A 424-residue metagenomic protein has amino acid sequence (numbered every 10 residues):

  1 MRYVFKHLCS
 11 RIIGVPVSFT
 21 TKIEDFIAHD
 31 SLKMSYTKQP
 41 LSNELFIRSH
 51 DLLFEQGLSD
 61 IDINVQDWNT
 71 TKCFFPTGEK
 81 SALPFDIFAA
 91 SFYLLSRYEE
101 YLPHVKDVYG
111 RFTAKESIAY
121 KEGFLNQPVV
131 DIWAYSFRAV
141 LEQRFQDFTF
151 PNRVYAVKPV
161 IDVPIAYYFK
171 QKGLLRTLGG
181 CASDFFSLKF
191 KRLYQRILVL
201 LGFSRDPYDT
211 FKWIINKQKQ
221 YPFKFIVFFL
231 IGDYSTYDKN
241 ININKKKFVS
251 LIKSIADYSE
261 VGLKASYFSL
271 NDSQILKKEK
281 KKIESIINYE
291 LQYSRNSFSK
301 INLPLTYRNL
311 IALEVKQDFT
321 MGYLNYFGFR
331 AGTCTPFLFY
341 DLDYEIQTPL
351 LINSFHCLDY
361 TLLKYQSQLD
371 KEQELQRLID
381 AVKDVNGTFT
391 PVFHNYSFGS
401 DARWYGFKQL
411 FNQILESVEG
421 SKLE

Functional and structural regions predicted by a protein language model:
M1-I243, T335, L342-E424: Terminal accessory/targeting
I23, F268-I346, A402-W404: Catalytic domains of cell-wall/extracellular-matrix polysaccharide-remodeling enzymes, centered on de-N-acetylation
I47, T113, D162, V227-F228 (+8 more regions): Aromatic-residue detector
G123, Y258-G262, Y326-R330, G387: Glycine-centered flexibility motif
D162, K264, L310: Conserved hydrophobic/aromatic pocket- or pore-lining residues that grip, position, or stack substrates in active sites
I165, F169, K191-R192, K212-N302 (+1 more regions): Metal-dependent polysaccharide deacetylase catalytic core of the NodB/CE4 family, i.e., the active-site-bearing domain
L263-K264, T320-Y323, V392-H394: Short acidic/histidine-rich active-site segments
